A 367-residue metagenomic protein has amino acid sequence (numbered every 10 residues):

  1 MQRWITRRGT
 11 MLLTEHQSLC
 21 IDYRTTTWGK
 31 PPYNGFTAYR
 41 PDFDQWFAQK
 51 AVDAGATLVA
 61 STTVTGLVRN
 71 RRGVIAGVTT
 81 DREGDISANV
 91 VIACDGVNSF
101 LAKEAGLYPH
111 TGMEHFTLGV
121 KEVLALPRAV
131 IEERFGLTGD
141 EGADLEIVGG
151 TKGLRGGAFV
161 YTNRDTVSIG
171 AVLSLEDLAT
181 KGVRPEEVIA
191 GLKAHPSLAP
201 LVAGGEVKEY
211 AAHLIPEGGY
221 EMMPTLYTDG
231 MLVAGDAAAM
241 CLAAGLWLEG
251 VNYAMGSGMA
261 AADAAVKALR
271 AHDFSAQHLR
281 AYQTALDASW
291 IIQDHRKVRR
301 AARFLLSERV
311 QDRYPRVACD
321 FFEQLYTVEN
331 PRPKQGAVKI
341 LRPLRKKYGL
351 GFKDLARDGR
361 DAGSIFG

Functional and structural regions predicted by a protein language model:
M1-G66, E114, G119, V123 (+2 more regions): Conserved N-terminal/central alpha/beta ligand/cofactor-binding core
N34, L107-P109, L175, W247-V251: Short glycine-enriched, charge-decorated loop/helix-capping segments at active-site entrances that position
P41, Q45-P200: Predominantly flavin-linked oxidoreductase catalytic cores and closely associated redox partners
D42, W46, G96, Y253-A260 (+1 more regions): Short amphipathic alpha-helical face segments that pack within enzyme cores and frequently flank/anchor catalytic
K103-E104, A244, R296: Short, function-defining helix-loop hinge/capping sites that tune catalysis or transport
T151-A158, R164, D177-M259, R270-A276 (+2 more regions): FAD/FMN-dependent oxidoreductases across multiple families
A212-D229, D294, R300-V317: Extended, non-globular alpha-helical segments
C241, A260-D312: Active-site-proximal substrate-binding core of FAD-dependent oxidoreductases
